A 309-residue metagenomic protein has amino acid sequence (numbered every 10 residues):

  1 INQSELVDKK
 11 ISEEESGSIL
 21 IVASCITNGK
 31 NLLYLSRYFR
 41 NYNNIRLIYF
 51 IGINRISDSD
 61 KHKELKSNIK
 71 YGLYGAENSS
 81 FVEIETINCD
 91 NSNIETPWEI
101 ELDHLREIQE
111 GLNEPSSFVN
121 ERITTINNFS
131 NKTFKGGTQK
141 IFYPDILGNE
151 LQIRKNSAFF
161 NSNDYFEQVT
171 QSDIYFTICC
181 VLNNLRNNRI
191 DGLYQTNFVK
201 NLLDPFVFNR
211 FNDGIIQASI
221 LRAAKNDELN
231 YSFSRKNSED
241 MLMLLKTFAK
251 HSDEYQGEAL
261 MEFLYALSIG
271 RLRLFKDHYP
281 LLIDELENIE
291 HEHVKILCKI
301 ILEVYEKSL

Functional and structural regions predicted by a protein language model:
I1-L309: PRPP-associated nucleotide enzymes
